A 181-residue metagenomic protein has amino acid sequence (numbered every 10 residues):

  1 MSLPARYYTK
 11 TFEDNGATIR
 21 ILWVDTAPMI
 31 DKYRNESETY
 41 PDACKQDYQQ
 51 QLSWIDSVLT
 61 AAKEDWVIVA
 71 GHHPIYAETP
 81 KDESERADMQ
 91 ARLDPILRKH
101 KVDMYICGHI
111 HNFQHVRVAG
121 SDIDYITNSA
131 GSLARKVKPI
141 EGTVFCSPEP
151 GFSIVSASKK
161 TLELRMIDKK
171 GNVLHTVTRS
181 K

Functional and structural regions predicted by a protein language model:
M1-K63, E83-D88, R92-M104, N112-L162: Extended active-site neighborhood of metal-dependent phosphoesterases/phosphodiesterases
T26, A70-P74, H109-I110, I167: Short, well-ordered beta-to-alpha junction loops that form the rim of enzyme active sites and present histidine/acidic
A62-T79: Short acidic, glycine-rich surface-loop motifs adjacent to enzyme active sites
I68-A70, I106, I126: Structural detector of well-ordered beta-strand residues that form the stable sheet scaffold of enzyme domains
S158, I167-D168: C-terminal domain-closing interface element
G171-V173: Residue-level signal for glycine
